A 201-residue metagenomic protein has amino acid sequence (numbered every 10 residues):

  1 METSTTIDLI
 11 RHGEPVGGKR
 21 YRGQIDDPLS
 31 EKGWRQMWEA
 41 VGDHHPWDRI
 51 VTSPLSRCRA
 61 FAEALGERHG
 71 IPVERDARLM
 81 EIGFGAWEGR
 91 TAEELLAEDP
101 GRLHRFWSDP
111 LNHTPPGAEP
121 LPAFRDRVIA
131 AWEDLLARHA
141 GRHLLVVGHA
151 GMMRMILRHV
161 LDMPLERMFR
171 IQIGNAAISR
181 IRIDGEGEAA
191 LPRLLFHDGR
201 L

Functional and structural regions predicted by a protein language model:
M1-T6, A40, E74, I82-E94 (+3 more regions): Acidic, low-complexity terminal tails and accessory targeting/binding regions of phosphate-metabolizing enzymes
T6-I71, R75: Active-site-proximal alpha-helix that buttresses catalytic centers in soluble enzyme cores
V16, R57-R59, E81-G83, L144 (+1 more regions): Short, active-site-adjacent cap segments at secondary-structure transitions
P28, E67-I129, F196: Phosphate-handling substructures
W38-G42, R125, I129-A137: Generic structural signal for well-ordered alpha-helical scaffold segments
A64, M155-H159: Active-site signature of alpha/beta-hydrolase-fold catalytic machinery across serine- and Asp/Cys-nucleophile hydrolases
H149: Short basic (Lys/Arg) and small-residue
